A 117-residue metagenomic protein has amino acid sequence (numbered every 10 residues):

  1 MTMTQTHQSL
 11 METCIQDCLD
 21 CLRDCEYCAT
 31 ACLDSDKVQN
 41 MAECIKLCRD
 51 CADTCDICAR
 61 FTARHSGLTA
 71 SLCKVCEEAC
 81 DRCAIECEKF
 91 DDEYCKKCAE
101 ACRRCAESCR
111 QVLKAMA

Functional and structural regions predicted by a protein language model:
M1-A117: Amphipathic alpha-helical hairpins
